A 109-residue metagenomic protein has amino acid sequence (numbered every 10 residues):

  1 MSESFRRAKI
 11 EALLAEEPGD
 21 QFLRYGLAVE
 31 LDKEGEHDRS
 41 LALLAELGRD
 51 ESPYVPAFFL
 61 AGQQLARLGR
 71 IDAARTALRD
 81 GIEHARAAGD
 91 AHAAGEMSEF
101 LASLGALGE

Functional and structural regions predicted by a protein language model:
E3, I71-T76, L101-E109: Alpha-helical linker/edge segments of TPR/alpha-solenoid repeat scaffolds and analogous pre-/post-domain helices
E16, R49-E51, R67, H84-A88: Structural marker of alpha-solenoid helical repeat scaffolds
E30-L31, L65, A85, G105: Residue at a conserved register position within TPR or TPR-like alpha-solenoid repeats
